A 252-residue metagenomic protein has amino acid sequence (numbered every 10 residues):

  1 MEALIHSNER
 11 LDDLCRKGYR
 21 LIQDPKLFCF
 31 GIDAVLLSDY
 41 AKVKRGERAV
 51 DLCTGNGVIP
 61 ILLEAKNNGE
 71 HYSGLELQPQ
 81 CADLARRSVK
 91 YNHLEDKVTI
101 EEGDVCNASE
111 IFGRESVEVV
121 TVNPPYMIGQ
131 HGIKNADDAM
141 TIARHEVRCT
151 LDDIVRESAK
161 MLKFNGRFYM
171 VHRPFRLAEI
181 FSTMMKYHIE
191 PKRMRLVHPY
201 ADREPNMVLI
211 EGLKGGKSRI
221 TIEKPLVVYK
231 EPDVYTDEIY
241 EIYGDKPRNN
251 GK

Functional and structural regions predicted by a protein language model:
E2-K44: Class I SAM-dependent transferase core
I22, T99-E101, K192-R195: General small-molecule cofactor/ligand-binding pocket signal
F28-F30, C53-N56, D202-R203: Short glycine/threonine-rich catalytic loop with a Thr-x-Gly-x-Asp
Y40-I133, R156: Conserved SAM/SAH cofactor-binding pocket of Class I
K66-N67, G113-R114, D202-N206, I220: A generic structural micro-feature
P124-D153: Mobile active-site "lid"/loop adjacent to the S-adenosyl-L-methionine
R148-P199, R203-P205: Conserved Class I SAM-dependent methyltransferase catalytic core
E204-K252: SAM/dcSAM-binding transferase cores
